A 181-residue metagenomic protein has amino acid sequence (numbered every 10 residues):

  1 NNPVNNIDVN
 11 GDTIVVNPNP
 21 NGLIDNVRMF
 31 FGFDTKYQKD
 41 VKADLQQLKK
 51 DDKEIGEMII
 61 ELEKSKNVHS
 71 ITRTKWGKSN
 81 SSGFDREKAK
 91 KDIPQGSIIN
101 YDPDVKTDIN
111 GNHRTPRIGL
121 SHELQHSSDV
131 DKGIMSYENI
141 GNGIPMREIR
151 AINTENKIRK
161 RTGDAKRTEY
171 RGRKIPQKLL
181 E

Functional and structural regions predicted by a protein language model:
N1-V16, P20-N21: Short turn/helix-capping motifs enriched in Asx and small/polar residues
D25-E181: Catalytic toxin/effector domains delivered as secreted proteins or via bacterial secretion systems
